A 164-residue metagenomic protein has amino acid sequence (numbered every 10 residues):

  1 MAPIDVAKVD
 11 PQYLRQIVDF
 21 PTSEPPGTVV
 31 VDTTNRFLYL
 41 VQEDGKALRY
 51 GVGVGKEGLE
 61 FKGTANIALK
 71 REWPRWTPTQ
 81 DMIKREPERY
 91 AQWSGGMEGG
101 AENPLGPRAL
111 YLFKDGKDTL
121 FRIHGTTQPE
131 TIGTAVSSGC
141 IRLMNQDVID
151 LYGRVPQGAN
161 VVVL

Functional and structural regions predicted by a protein language model:
A2-F121, D150: Gly/Pro-biased beta-strand-loop elements
Q12-L14, T131-G139: Short, basic/aromatic beta-hairpin or loop at an interaction surface
V54-K56, T126-P129: Short, solvent-exposed aromatic-acidic interface loops
W76, I141-R142, Q146-L164: N-terminal targeting pre-sequences for secretion and organelle import
G106-R108, T119, V136-G139, D147 (+1 more regions): A short pocket-lining beta-strand/turn micro-motif at the edge of beta-sheets
D115, T127, R142-N145: Catalytic-pocket segment enriched in acidic/His residues
T119, G125-T126, V163: Short leucine-rich amphipathic alpha-helices used at interfaces
